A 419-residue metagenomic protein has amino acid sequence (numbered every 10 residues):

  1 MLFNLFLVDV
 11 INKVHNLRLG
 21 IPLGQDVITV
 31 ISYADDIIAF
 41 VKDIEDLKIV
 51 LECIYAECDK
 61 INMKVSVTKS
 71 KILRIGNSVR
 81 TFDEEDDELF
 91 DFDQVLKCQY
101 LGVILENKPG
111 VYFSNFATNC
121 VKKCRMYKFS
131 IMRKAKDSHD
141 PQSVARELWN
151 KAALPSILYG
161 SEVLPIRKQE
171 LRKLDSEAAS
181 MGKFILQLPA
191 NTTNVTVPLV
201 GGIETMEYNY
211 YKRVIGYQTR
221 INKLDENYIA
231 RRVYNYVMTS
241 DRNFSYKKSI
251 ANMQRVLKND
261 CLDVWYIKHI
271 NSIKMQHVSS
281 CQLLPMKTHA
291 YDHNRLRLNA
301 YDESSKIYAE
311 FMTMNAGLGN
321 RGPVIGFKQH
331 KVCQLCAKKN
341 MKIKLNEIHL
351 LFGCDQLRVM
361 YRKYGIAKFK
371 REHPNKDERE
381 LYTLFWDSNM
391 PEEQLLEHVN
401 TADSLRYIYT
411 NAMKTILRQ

Functional and structural regions predicted by a protein language model:
M1-L19: Conserved pre-motif C helix in the palm subdomain of viral-like polymerases
M1-L2, L19-A34, Q334-K339: Short, conserved non-catalytic motifs in the polymerase core
L2-F3, V30, L47-V50, A145 (+1 more regions): Hydrophobic (often cysteine-bearing) scaffold residues that line and stabilize catalytic clefts of nucleotide/cofactor
V30-D59, G76-S78, K108-V111: Catalytic palm subdomain of template-directed nucleic-acid polymerases, centered on the conserved carboxylate motif
A34-D35, K69-K71, G76, Q99-M238 (+1 more regions): Non-catalytic, peripheral interaction segments enriched in hydrophobic/basic residues
V50, K64-L96: Short, conserved micro-motifs composed of acidic
R146-N150, S161-E162, L174-A178, P189-K328 (+2 more regions): Extended C-terminal regions of large enzymes
I273-M275, S279-Q419: Family-specific functional microsites
